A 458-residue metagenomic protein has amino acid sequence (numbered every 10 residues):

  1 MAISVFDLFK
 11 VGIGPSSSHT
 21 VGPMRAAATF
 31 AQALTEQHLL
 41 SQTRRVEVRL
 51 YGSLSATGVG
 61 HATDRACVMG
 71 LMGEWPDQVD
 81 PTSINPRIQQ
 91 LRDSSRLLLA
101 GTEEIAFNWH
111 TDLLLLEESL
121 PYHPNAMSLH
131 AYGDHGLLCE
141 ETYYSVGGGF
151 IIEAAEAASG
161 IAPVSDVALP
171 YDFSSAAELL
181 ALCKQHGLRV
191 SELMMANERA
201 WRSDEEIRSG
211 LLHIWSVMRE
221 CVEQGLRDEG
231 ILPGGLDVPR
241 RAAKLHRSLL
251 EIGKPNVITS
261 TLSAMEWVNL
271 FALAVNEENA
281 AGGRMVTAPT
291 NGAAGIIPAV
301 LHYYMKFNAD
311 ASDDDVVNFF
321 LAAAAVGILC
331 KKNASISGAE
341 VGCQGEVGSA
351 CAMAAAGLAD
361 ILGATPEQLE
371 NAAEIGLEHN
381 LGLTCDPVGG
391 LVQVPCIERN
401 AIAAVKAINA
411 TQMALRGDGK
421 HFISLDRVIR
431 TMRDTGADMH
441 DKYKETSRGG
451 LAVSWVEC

Functional and structural regions predicted by a protein language model:
M1-G14, Q37: An N-terminal structural lobe/cap that precedes and organizes the functional/catalytic core across diverse proteins
F9-A27, A281-V300, C343-C351: Conserved phosphate/anionic-ligand binding catalytic regions in large, soluble enzymes, centered on
S18-T35, P298-D310, A355-G363: Alpha-helical support elements that line or immediately flank enzyme active sites and cofactor-binding pockets
R45-G58, Q89-L98, L245, F320-K332 (+2 more regions): Short, mixed-charge aromatic SLiMs
P76-N256, W267: C-terminal regulatory domains involved in ligand/effector binding and gene-expression control
D204-G342, G450-C458: Accessory "access/gating" subregions that flank catalytic or transport cores
A311, A322, I328-A401, M413-F422: Hydrophobic alpha-helical bundle architecture
F422-C458: Extended hydrophobic packing segments that form well-structured cores
